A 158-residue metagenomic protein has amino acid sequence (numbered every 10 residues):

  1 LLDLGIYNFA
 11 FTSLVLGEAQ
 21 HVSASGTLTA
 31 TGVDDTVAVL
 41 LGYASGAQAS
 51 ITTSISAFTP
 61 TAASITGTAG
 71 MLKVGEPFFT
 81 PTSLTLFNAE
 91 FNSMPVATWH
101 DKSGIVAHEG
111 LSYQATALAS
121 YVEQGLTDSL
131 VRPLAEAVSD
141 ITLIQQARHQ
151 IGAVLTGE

Functional and structural regions predicted by a protein language model:
L1, A107, L126: Generic anion/oxyanion-binding catalytic loop in active/binding sites
L2-I6: Short-chain dehydrogenase/reductase
N8-T82, G110, A117-Q124: Contiguous beta-strand/loop segments that form the cofactor/metal-binding neighborhood of enzyme cores
A44, A117-E158: C-terminal helix-rich "cap/oligomerization" subdomain common to oxidoreductases
S50-T53, L72-E76, F91-I105: Short amphipathic beta-strand/extended segments with alternating polar/hydrophobic composition
P77-F79, W99, Y113, R148: Tryptophan-centric aromatic hotspots in well-structured domains and transmembrane helices
P81, L86-F87, M94, W99 (+1 more regions): A structural signal for the main folded, soluble domain(s) of proteins
K102-T116, R132: Active-site loop of classical SDR/Rossmann-like NAD(P)-dependent oxidoreductases, centered on the catalytic Tyr-X3-Lys
